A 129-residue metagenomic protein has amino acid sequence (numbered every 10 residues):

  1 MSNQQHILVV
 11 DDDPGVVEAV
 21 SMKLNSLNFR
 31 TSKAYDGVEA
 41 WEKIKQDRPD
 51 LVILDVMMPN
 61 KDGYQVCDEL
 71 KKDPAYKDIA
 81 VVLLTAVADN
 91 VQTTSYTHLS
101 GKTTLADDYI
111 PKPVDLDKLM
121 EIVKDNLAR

Functional and structural regions predicted by a protein language model:
M1-H6, D117-R129: Non-catalytic signal-transmission and effector/linker regions of two-component phosphorelay proteins
D11, D55, T85: Active-site residues of response regulator receiver
E18-S26: Charged docking surfaces used in two-component/phosphorelay signaling
K33-E42, G63: Helix N-cap/capping motif at the beta->alpha junctions
E42, Y64-K77: Short amphipathic alpha-helix used as the core "switch/output" element in two-component signaling
D47-I53: Active-site beta3 strand of CheY-like receiver
M58: Receiver (REC) domain active-site loop signature in two-component systems and cognate sites in sensor histidine kinases
Q65, A88-I110, D117, E121: Alpha4 helix (beta4-alpha4-beta5 surface) of REC/receiver domains from two-component response regulators
